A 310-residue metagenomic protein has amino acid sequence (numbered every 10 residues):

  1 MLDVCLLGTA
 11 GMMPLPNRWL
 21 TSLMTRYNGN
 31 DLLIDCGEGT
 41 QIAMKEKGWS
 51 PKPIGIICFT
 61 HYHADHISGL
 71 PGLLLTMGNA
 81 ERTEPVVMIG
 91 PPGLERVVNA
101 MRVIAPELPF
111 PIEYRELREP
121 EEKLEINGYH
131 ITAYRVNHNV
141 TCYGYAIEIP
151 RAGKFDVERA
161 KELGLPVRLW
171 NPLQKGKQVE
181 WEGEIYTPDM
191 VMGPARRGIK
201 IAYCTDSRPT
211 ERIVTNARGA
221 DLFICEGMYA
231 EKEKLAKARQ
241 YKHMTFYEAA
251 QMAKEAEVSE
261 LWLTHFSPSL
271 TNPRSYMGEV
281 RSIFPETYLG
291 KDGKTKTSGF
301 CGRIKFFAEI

Functional and structural regions predicted by a protein language model:
M1-K47, P85, Y145-I147, G193-C204 (+1 more regions): Conserved beta-strand hairpin/beta-sheet module of binuclear metal-dependent hydrolase folds, prominently
C5, I89, E113-R118, T132-Y134 (+1 more regions): General small-molecule cofactor/ligand-binding pocket signal
N28, I54, A80-P85, E255-W262: Short, surface-exposed connector motifs at secondary-structure boundaries
I34-G37, I54-Y62, G90-P91, I201-S207 (+3 more regions): Active-site neighborhood of phospho(di)ester-bond hydrolases with catalytic His/Asp-centered motifs
E38-I89, E113-R118: Active-site metal-binding motif and surrounding structural segment of the metallo-beta-lactamase
G69-M77, V98-M101, T271-E279: Metal-dependent catalytic neighborhoods of phosphoester/phosphodiester hydrolases
R96-V103, Y114-E119: A gly/proline- and charged-residue-enriched helix-loop-helix capping module
P120-L263, N272-I283, G299-I310: Metal-dependent phosphodiesterase/nuclease catalytic metal-binding core
